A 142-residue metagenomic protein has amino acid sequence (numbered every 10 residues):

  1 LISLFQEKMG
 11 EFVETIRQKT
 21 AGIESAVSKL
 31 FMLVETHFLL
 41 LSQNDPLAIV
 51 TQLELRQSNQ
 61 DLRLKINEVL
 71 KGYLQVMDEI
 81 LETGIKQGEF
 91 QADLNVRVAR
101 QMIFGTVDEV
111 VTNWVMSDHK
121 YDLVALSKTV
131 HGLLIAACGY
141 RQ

Functional and structural regions predicted by a protein language model:
L1, A48, L74-M77, R100 (+1 more regions): A general structural signal for well-ordered alpha-helical segments in protein cores
L1-R17, F31-E35, L74: An amphipathic alpha-helix adjacent to DNA-recognition modules
E11, T15-K19, T106-N113: Solvent-exposed, amphipathic alpha-helical segments
E14-P46, A99-I103, S127: Hydrophobic alpha-helical connector segments
K19, T51-L55, W114, D118: Secondary-structure edge/capping motif, primarily at the C-terminal ends of alpha-helices and the immediately following
M32, T36-Q43, Q75, E79-Q87 (+2 more regions): C-terminal peripheral helix-coil segments that are non-catalytic and often amphipathic
L39-D78: Short secondary-structure transition hinges
